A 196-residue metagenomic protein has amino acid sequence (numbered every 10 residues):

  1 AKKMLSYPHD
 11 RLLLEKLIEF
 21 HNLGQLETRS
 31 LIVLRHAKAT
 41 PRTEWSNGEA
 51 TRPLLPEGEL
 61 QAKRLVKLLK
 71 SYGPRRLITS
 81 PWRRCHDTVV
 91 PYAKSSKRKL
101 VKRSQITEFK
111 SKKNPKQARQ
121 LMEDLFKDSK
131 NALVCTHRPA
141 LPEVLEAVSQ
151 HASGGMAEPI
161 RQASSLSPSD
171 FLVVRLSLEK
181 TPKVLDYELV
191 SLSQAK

Functional and structural regions predicted by a protein language model:
A1: Flexible, glycine-/basic-rich loop-and-beta segments that form/coincide with the SAM-dependent methyltransferase
M4-E123, P142, V148-G155, P159-V173 (+2 more regions): Active-site-proximal alpha-helix that buttresses catalytic centers in soluble enzyme cores
L31-I32, D128-P139: Generic beta-sheet signal
Q194-K196: Terminal interaction module
